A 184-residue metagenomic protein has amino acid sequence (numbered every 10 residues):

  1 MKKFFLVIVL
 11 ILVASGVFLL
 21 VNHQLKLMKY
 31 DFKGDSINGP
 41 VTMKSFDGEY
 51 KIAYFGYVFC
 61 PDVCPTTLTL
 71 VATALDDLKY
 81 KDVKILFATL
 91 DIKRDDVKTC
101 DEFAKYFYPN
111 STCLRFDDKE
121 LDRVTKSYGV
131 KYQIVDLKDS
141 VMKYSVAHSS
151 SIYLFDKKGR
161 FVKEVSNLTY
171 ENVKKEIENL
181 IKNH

Functional and structural regions predicted by a protein language model:
F5-L20: Hydrophobic membrane-insertion alpha-helices, especially the h-region of bacterial N-terminal signal peptides
V17-D47, T69-L70: N-terminal "domain-start" segment that seeds a small globular fold
K29, D47, D82-I85, A147-S150: Extracytoplasmic
K44-P65, V71: Short active-site neighborhood of thiol/selenol oxidoreductases, capturing the structured segment around
F55, L90, K157: Cofactor-binding loop segments of dinucleotide-utilizing enzymes, especially the Rossmann-like FAD- and NAD(P)+-binding
L68-V124: Structural microenvironment flanking redox-active thiols in thiol-disulfide oxidoreductases
D122-E176: Thiol/disulfide oxidoreductase modules built on the thioredoxin-like
I181-H184: Extracytoplasmic/luminal low-complexity segments enriched in Pro/Gly and acidic/polar residues that act as flexible
